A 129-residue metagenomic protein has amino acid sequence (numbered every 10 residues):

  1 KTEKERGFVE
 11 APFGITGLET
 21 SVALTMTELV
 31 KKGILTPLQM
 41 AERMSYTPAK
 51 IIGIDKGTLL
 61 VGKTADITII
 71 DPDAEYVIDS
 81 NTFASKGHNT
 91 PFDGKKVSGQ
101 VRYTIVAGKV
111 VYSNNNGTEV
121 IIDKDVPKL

Functional and structural regions predicted by a protein language model:
K1-P72: His/Asp/Glu-enriched, well-ordered alpha-helical/loop segment that forms or immediately abuts the divalent-metal
T2-E10, T64-P127: C-terminal cap of metal-dependent C-N hydrolases
